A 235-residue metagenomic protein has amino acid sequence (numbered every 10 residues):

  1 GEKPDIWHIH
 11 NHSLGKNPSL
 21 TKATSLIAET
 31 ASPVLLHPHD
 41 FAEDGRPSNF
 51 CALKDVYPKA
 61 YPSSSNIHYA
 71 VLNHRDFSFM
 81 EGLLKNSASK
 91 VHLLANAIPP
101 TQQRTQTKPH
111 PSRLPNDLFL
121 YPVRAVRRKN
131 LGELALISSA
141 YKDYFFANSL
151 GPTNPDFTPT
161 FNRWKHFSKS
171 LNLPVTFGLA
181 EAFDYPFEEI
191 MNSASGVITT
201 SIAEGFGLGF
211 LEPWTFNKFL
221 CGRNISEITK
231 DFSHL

Functional and structural regions predicted by a protein language model:
E2-P18, P33-H37, V197: Short N-terminal targeting/anchoring amphipathic segment
R46-N49, E81, H92-D117: Acidic anion/phosphate-binding donor-loop and adjacent secondary structure in glycosyltransferase catalytic cores
C51-V91, I98-T101: A short, active-site helix/loop in glycosyltransferases that binds the activated sugar's phosphate group
H110-K129, A135-K142, F146-N148: Conserved donor-binding/catalytic core segment of Leloir-type glycosyltransferases
T158-E189, L235: Nucleotide-activated donor-binding/catalytic signature segment of Leloir-type glycosyltransferases, i.e., the conserved
A194: An anion/phosphate-binding loop that grips the pyrophosphate of nucleotide cofactors and donors
I202: Aromatic "clamp/platform" in nucleotide-sugar-dependent glycosyltransferases that forms part of the donor/acceptor
F206-L235: Catalytic binding pocket for nucleotide-activated donors in carbohydrate/polymer assembly enzymes
